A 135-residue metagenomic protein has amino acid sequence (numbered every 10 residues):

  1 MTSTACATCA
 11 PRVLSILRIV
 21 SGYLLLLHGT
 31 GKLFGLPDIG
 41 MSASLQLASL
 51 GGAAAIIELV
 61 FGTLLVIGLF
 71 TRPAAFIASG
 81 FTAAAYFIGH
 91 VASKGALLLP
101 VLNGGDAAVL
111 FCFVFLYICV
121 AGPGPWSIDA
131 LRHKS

Functional and structural regions predicted by a protein language model:
M1-F34, G51-I56, V60, I67-S135: Extended, low-polarity transmembrane helix blocks
G40-S49: Perimembrane loop-to-helix junctions flanking transmembrane segments
